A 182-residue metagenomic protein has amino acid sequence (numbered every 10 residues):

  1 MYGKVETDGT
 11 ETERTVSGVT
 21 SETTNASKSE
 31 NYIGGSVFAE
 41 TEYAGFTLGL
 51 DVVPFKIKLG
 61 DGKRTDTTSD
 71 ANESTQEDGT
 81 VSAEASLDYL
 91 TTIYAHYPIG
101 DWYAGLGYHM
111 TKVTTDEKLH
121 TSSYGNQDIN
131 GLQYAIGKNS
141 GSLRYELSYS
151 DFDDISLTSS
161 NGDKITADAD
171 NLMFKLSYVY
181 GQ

Functional and structural regions predicted by a protein language model:
Y2-E6, Y43-G45, V52-K58, I99-D101 (+4 more regions): Transmembrane beta-strands of outer-membrane beta-barrel pores
E6-T23, L59-N72, H109-N126, S150-T166: Outer-membrane beta-barrel translocator domains and adjoining extracellular loop/strand segments of Gram-negative
A26-G34, S82-L90, E117, S123-G131 (+1 more regions): Transmembrane beta-barrel outer-membrane domains
K28, I33-E40, D51, Y94 (+1 more regions): Outer-membrane beta-barrel transmembrane strands
G35-V37, I93-A95, Y134-I136, Y145 (+1 more regions): Membrane-embedded beta-strands of outer-membrane beta-barrel proteins, especially the hydrophobic/small aromatic
A44-F46, T91, G100-W102, L132 (+2 more regions): Outer-envelope beta-barrel architecture signal
T68-D101: Helix-adjacent hinge/juxtasegments
I136-S142, D168-Q182: Outer-membrane beta-barrel "beta-signal"
